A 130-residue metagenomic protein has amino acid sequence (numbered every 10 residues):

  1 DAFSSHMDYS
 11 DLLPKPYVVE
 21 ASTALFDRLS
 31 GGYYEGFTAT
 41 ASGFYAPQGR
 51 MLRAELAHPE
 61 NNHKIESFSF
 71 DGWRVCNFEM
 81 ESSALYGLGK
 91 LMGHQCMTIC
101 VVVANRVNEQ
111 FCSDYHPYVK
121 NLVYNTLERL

Functional and structural regions predicted by a protein language model:
D1-L130: Glycine-rich phosphate- or other oxyanion-binding loops that anchor nucleotides, phosphorylated ligands
